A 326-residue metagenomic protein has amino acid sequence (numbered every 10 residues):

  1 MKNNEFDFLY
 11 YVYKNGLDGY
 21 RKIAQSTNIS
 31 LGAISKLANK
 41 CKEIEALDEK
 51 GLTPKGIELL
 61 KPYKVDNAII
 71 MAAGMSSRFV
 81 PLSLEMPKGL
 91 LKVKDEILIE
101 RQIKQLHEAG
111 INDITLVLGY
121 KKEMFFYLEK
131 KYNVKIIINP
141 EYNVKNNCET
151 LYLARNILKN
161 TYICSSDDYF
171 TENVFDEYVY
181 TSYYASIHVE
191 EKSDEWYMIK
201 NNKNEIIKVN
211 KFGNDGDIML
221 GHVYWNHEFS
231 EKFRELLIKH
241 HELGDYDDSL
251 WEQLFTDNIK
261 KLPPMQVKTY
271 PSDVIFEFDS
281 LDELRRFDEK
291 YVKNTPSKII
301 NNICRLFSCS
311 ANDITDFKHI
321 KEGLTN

Functional and structural regions predicted by a protein language model:
M1-S26: Short amphipathic alpha-helical interface segments
D7, T171-Y246: Conserved core of the sugar-phosphate nucleotidyltransferase
G32: Key DNA-contact positions within bacterial/archaeal DNA-binding proteins
K42-G51: A short, conserved structural fragment
G51-L84: N-terminal nucleotide-binding beta1-loop-alpha1 segment
F125-W196: Conserved beta-loop-beta/alpha segment of the NTase-like Rossmann-fold superfamily that binds/positions NTPs
T256-T269: Catalytic donor-sugar/metal-binding loop of nucleotide-sugar-dependent glycosyltransferases
